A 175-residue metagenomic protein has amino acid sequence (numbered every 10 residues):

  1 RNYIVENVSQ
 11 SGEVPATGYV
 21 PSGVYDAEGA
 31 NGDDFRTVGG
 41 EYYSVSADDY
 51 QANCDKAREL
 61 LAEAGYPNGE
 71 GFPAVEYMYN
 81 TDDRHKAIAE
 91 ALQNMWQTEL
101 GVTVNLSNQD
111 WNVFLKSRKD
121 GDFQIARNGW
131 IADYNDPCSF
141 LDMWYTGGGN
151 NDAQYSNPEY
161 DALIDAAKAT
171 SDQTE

Functional and structural regions predicted by a protein language model:
R1, V5, S9, R58 (+2 more regions): Non-transmembrane alpha-helical segments in soluble domains of secreted/periplasmic/extracellular proteins
R1-Y3, S11-P15, V24-A27, T81-H85 (+2 more regions): Solvent-exposed loop/turn segments at secondary-structure junctions within structured extracellular/periplasmic domains
V5-E6, V45-Q51, V102-F114, K119 (+2 more regions): Extracytoplasmic/peripheral linker and loop segments enriched in polar/acidic and small residues with frequent Thr/Pro
V5-Q10, G18-Y19, I88-A91, P137-F140: Short, solvent-exposed loop/turn and secondary-structure capping segments
V8-S11, G18-G23, G71-V75: Short coil/turn segments at secondary-structure boundaries
V14-E63, D82-K86: Structural transition elements
A16-T17, P21-V24, G32, I131 (+2 more regions): Generic secondary-structure boundary/loop-capping signal
A47-C54, R58-A132, Q173-T174: Ligand/substrate-recognition segments at binding pockets and active sites
